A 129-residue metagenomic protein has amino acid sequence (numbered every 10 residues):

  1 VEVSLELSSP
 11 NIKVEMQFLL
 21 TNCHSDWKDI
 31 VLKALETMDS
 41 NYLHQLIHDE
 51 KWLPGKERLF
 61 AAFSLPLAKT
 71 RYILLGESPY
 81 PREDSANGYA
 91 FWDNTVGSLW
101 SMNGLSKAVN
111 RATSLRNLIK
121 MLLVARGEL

Functional and structural regions predicted by a protein language model:
V1-S4: Intrinsically disordered, low-complexity terminal extensions that flank but exclude the folded catalytic cores
S9-P10, E15-L129: A polyanion-binding, active-site-adjacent surface
